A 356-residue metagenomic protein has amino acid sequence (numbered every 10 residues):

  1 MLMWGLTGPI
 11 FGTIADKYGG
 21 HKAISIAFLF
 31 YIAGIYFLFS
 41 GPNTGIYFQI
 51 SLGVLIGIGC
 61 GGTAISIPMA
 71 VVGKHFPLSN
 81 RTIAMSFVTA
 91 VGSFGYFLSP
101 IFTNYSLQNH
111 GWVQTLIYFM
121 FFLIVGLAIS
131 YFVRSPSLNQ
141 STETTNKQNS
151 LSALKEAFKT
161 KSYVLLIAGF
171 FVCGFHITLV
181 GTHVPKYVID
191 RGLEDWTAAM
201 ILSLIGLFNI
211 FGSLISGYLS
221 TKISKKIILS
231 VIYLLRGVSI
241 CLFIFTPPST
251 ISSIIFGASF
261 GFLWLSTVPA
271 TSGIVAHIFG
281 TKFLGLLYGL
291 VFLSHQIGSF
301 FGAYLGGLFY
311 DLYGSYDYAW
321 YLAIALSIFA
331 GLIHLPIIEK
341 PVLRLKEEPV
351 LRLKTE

Functional and structural regions predicted by a protein language model:
T7-G19, S213-S224, D311: Helix-to-loop junctions at the C-terminal end of transmembrane segments in multipass secondary transporters
L29-N43, L235-P248: C-terminal ends and interior cores of transmembrane alpha-helices in multi-pass membrane transporters/permeases
I46-T63, F171, S252-S266: Hydrophobic core of transmembrane alpha-helices in multi-pass small-molecule transporters, especially MFS/SLC-type
L52-A90, G280: Cytoplasmic helix-loop-helix junction between adjacent transmembrane helices in 12-TM secondary transporters
F87-L138: Helix-loop-helix hairpin linking two adjacent transmembrane segments in secondary transporters
S135-S152, L343-L351: Flexible cytoplasmic inter-helical loops of multi-pass small-molecule transporters
K155-S216: Extracytoplasmic gate region of multi-pass secondary transporters
I205-F208, K222-I274: C-terminal transmembrane helical hairpin of 12-TM major facilitator-type secondary transporters
